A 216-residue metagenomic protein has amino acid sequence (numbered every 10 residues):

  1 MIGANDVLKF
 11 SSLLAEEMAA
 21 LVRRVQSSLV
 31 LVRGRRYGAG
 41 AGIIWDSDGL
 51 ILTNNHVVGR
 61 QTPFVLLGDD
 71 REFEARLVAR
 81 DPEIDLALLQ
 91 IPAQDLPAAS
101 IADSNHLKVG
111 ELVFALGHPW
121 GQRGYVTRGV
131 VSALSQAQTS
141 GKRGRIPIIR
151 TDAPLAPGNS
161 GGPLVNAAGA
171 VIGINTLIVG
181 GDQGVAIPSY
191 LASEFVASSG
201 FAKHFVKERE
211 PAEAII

Functional and structural regions predicted by a protein language model:
M1-I2, Y37, D46-L86, I91-Q94 (+1 more regions): Catalytic-histidine neighborhood of serine endopeptidases, predominantly the chymotrypsin-like S1/PA family
M1-V22, A75, A115, P119 (+1 more regions): C-terminal cap/linker of serine protease catalytic domains
S12-A20, S28-D48, R71-E74, S100 (+3 more regions): A conserved glycine-rich beta-strand in the N-terminal activation segment of trypsin-fold
A20-L21, I43, R76-V78, Q94-R123 (+2 more regions): Active-site substrate-binding loop(s) of clan PA
Q26-S28, A87, I91-S100, Y125-K203 (+1 more regions): Active-site region of chymotrypsin-like
R35, N54-H56, L112, H118-P119 (+1 more regions): Short, surface-exposed secondary-structure boundary micro-motifs
W45-D46, V57-G59, I101, L107 (+1 more regions): Short, well-ordered loop/turn sites that connect or cap secondary structure elements
R60-L77, Q94, K108-F114, R123-A137 (+1 more regions): Beta-strand/loop subdomains of soluble extracytoplasmic proteins
